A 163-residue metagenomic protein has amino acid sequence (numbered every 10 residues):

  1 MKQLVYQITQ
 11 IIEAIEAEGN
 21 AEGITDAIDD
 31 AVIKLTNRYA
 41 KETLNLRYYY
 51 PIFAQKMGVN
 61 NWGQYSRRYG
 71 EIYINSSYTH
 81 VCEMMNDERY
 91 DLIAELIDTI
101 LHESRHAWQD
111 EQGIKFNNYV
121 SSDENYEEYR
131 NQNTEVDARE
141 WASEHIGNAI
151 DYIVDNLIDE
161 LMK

Functional and structural regions predicted by a protein language model:
K2-E22, Y126-Q132, E140-K163: Long, well-structured alpha-helical subdomains associated with metal-dependent extracellular/ecto-lumenal hydrolases
E13-E16, E103, Q109, E135: Acidic-residue sensor for enzyme active/binding pockets
A14-Y73: Auxiliary, metal-adjacent structural segments of Zn-dependent hydrolase domains
R38-N45, G113-F116, A149-L157: Surface-exposed helix-capping loop/turn segments at secondary-structure junctions
F53-A94, D110: Active-site scaffold of zinc-dependent metalloenzymes
Y90, A94-E95, D110-V136, E140: Post-HEXXH active-site segment of zinc metalloproteases
L92-R105: Short alpha-helix carrying the canonical HExxH Zn2+-binding catalytic motif
H106, D110-I114, E144-N148: Glycine-rich, acidic and aromatic/proline-enriched surface loops and short helix-turn segments that act as binding
